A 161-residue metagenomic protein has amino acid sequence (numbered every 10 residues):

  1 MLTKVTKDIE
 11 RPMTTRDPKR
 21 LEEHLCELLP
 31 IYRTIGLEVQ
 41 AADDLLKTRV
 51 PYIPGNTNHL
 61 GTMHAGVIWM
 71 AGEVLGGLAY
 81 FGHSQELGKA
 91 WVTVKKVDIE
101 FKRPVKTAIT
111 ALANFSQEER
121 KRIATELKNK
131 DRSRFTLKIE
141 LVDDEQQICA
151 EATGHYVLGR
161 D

Functional and structural regions predicted by a protein language model:
M1-L29: Extreme N-terminal tail/first-helix region
L2-M13, V105-K106, S116-D161: HotDog/MaoC-like acyl-thioester-processing domains
I31-M63: Catalytic strand-loop segment that frames the active site of acyl-thioester-processing enzymes
R33-L37, K95-F101, R122-A124: Short structured motifs
T34, D43, M63, L75 (+3 more regions): Short connector loops at helix/strand junctions that flank enzyme active sites, especially segments positioning acidic
K47-R49, D98, T110-N114, T136-K138 (+1 more regions): Beta-strand secondary-structure signal
P51-G77, G88-K89: Hot-dog-fold acyl-thioester-processing enzymes
A79-E118: Hydrophobic beta-strand-centered segment that forms part of the acyl-chain substrate-binding groove
